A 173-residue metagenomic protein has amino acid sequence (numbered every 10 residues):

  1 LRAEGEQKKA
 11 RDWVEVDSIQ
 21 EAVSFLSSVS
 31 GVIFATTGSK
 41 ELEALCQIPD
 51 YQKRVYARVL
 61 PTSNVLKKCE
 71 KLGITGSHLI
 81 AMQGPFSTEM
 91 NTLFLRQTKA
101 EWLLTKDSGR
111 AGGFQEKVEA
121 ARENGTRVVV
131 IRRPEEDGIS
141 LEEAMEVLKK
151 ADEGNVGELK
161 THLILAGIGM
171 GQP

Functional and structural regions predicted by a protein language model:
L1-E6, S108, R133-E136: Short, ordered loop/turn segments at secondary-structure junctions
L1-L26: Glycine/small-residue-rich loop that forms an oxyanion/phosphate-binding "nest" at active or ligand-binding sites
D12-Q20, S140-K150: Short acidic-hydrophobic, aromatic-tinged amphipathic segments that line or gate anion-handling sites
G31-V32, T36-L79: Anionic-ligand binding region
S39-E41, S108-R110, P134, M170-G171: Short glycine-rich anion-binding loops that position phosphate/pyrophosphate groups of nucleotides and phosphorylated
T62-V65, R127-I139: Short, flexible loop segments at boundaries between secondary-structure elements
E70-N124, V129-I131: A C-terminal functional module that forms or caps the active site or interfaces directly with catalytic machinery
T161-P173: N-terminal phosphate-binding or glycine-rich loops at protein starts, especially the Walker A/P-loop of NTPases
